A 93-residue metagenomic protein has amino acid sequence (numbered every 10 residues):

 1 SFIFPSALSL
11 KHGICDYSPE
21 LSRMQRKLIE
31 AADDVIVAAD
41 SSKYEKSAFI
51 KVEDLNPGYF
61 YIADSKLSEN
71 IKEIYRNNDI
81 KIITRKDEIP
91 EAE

Functional and structural regions predicted by a protein language model:
S1-A92: Conserved phosphate- and dinucleotide-binding cores of soluble alpha/beta proteins, encompassing both enzyme active
